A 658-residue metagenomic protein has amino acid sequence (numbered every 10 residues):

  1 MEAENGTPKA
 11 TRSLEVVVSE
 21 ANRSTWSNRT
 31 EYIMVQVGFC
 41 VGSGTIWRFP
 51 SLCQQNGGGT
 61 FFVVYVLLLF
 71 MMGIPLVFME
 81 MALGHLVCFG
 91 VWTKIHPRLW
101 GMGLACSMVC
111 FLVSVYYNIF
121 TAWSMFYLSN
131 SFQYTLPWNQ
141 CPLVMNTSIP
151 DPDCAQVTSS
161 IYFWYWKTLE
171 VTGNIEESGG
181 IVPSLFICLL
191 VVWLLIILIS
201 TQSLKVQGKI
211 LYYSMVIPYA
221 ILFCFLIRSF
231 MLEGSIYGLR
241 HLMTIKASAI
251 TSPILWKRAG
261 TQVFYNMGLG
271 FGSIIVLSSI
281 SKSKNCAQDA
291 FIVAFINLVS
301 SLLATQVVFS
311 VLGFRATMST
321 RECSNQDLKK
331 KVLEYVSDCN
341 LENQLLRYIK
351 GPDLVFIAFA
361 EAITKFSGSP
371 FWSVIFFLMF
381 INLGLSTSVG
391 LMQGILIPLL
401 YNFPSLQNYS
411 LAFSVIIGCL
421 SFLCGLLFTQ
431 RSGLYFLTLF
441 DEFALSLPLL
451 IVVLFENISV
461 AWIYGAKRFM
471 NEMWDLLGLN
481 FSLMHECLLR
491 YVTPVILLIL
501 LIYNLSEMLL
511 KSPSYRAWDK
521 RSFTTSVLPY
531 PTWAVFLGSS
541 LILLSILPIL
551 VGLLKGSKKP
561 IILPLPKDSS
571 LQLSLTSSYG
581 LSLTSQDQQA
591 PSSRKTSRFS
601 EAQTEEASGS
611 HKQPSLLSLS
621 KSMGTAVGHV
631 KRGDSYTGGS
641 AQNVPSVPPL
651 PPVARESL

Functional and structural regions predicted by a protein language model:
E2-W26, I33, L204, G208-L426 (+5 more regions): Membrane-embedded translocation segments of transport machinery
E2-W47, L76-M81, P150-F163, K167 (+7 more regions): Membrane-interface "cap" regions at the ends of multi-pass membrane proteins
E20-S27, Q55-V66, H85-S114, N130 (+7 more regions): Transmembrane-helix boundary/entry motifs in multi-pass membrane transporters
R29, M34-V37, V41, V63-H96 (+3 more regions): Juxtamembrane transmembrane-helix boundary signature
E31-L67, F78-M79, L195, S200-V206 (+5 more regions): Transmembrane helix-boundary motif of multi-pass solute transporters/channels
M34-G44, V113, N118, A155-L169 (+10 more regions): Hydrophobic, membrane-embedded alpha-helices of multi-pass small-molecule transporters
N118-E177, S235-A249, R315-E361, V453-L454 (+2 more regions): Extracellular/lumenal N-termini and interhelical loops of multi-pass eukaryotic membrane proteins
L426-F428, T438-V460, F481-Q572, T576 (+1 more regions): A generic transmembrane alpha-helix motif of multi-pass inner-membrane proteins
